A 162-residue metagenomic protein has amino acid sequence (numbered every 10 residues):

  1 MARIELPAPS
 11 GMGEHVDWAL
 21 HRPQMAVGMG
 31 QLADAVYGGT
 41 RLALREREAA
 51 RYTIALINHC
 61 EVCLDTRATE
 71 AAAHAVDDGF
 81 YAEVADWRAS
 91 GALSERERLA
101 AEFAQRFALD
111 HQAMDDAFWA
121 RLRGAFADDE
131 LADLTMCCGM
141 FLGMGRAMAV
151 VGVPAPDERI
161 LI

Functional and structural regions predicted by a protein language model:
M1-E48, A68-A72: Mobile cap/lid helix-loop segments that border enzyme active or cofactor-binding sites and regulate substrate access
G11-W18, A43-H59, A89, A125 (+1 more regions): Alpha-helical scaffold segments that form or flank carboxylate-/histidine-based iron centers
G13-H21, D86-A92, E102-R106: A ubiquitous short alpha-helical element
A49-I54, V84, R88, A100-A108 (+1 more regions): Short alpha-helical scaffolding segments that buttress acidic/His motifs in well-ordered protein cores
R51-Y81: Conserved alpha-helical segments that form or flank metal/cofactor-binding pockets of metalloenzymes
R96-M136: Acidic/histidine-rich alpha-helical segments that form the ligand environment of transition-metal centers
D128-I162: Preference for long, well-ordered alpha-helical segments
